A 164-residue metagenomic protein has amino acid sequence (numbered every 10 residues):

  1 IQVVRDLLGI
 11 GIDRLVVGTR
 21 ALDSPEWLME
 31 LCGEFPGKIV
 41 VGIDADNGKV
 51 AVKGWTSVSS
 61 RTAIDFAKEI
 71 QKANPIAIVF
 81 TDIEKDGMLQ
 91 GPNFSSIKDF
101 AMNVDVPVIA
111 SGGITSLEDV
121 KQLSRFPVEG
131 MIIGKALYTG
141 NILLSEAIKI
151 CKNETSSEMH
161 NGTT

Functional and structural regions predicted by a protein language model:
I1-G11, W27, S95-I133, A147: Catalytic cores of alpha/beta
Q2-D86: Conserved anion-binding
L22, G113-I114, Y138: Short, surface-exposed acidic/glycine-rich loop or hinge patches that mediate macromolecular interfaces
W27-E34, S124-T164: C-terminal helical cap(s) of enzyme catalytic domains, especially alpha/beta-barrels
A45, E84, P92, I114-E118: Short beta->alpha linker loops
T56-A77, G91-D105, I109, I114: Short loop-to-alpha-helix "cap/lid" segments that border enzyme active sites across diverse enzyme classes
G87-L89, L117-V120, T139-I142: Short active-site-adjacent structural elements
